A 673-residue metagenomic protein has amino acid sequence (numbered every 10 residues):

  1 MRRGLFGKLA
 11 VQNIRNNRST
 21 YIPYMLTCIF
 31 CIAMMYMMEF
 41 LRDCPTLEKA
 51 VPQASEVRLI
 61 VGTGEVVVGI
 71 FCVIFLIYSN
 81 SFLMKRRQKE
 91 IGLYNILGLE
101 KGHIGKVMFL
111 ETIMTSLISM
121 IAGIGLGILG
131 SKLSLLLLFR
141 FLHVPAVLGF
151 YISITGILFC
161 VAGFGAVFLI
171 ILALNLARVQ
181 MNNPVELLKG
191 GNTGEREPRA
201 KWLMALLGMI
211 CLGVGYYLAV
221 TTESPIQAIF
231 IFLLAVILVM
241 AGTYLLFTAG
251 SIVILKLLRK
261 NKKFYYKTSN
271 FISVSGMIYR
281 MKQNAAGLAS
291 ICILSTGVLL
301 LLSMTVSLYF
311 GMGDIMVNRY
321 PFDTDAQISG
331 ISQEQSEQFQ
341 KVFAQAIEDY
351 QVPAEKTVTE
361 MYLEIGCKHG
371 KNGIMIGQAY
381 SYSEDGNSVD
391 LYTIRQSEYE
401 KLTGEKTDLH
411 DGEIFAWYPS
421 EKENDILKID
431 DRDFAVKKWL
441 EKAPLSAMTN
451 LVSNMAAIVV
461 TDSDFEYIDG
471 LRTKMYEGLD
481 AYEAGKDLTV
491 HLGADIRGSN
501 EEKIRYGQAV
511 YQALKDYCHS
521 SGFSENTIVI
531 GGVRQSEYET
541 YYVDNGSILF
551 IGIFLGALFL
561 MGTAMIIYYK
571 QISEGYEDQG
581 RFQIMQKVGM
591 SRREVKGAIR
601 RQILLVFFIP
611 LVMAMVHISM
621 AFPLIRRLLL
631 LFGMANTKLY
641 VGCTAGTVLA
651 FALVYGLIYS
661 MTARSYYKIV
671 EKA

Functional and structural regions predicted by a protein language model:
M1-I32, E197-W202, C211, F247-S295 (+2 more regions): N-terminal Sec/SRP start-transfer signal
R2-K8, M181-E195, Y576-E577, Y667-A673: Short cytosolic juxtamembrane segments of multi-pass membrane proteins
S19-M25, M34-V67, F82-K85, L93-Y94 (+7 more regions): Peri-transmembrane interface segments
M34-T63, G242, A249-I252, T296-F322: Alpha-helical transmembrane segments
F40-A50, A54-S55, I124-G156, G213-F230 (+1 more regions): Short helix-loop junctions at transmembrane helix boundaries
M114-L258: Hydrophobic alpha-helical segments
M316-Q327, E334-M561: Basic-flanked hydrophobic alpha-helices used for secretion and membrane insertion
